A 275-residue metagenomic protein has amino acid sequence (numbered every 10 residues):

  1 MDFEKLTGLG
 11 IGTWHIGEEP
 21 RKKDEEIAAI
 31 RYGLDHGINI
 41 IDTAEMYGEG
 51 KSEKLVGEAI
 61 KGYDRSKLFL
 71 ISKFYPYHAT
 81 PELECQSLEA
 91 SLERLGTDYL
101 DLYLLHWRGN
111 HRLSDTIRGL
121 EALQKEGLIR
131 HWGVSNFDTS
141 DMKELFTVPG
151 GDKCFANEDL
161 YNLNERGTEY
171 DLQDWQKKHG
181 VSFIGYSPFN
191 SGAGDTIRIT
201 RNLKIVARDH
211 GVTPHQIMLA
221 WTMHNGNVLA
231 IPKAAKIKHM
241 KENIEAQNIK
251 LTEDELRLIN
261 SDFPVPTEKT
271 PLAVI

Functional and structural regions predicted by a protein language model:
M1-L68, N190, V274-I275: N-terminal binding-site loop/beta-alpha segment at the start of enzyme catalytic domains that lines or forms
D2-F3, L34-D35, G57-K67, E89-D98 (+3 more regions): Acidic (Asp/Glu)-rich catalytic clusters
E4-L9, G37-I40, D64-L68, T97-D101 (+4 more regions): Short, well-ordered coil/turn segments that N-cap beta-strands
G12-D24, S72-E82, H106, H111: Active-site mouth loops of central-metabolism enzymes
P20-G33, T80-L95, D115, S140-E144 (+1 more regions): Short, acidic/polar
S66-H78, L102-H106, N136, D159-Y161: A short, structured active-site edge motif that brings together acidic residues
L92-H111: Active-site groove signature of glycoside hydrolases
R108-I275: Beta/alpha (TIM)-barrel catalytic core signal, keyed to glycine-rich beta->alpha loops juxtaposed to Asp/Glu that bind
